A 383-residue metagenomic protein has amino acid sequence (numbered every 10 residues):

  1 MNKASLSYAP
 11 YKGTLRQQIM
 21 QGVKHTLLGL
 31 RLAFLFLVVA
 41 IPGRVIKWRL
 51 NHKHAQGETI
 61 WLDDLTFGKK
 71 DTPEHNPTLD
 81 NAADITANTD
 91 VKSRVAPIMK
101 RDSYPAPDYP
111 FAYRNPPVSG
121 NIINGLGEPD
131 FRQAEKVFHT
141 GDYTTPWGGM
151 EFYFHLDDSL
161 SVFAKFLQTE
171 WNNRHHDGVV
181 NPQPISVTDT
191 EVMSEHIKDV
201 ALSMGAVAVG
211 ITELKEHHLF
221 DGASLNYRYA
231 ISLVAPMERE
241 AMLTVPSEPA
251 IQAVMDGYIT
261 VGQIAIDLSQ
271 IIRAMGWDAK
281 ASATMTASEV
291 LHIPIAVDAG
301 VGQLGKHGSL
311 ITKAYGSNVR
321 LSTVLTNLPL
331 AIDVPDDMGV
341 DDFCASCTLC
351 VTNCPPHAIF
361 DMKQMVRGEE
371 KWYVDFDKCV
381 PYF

Functional and structural regions predicted by a protein language model:
N2-I211, D221, L225-N226: Iron-sulfur (Fe-S) cluster-binding modules
E191, K198, L202, V207-F383: Catalytic cores of enzyme domains
